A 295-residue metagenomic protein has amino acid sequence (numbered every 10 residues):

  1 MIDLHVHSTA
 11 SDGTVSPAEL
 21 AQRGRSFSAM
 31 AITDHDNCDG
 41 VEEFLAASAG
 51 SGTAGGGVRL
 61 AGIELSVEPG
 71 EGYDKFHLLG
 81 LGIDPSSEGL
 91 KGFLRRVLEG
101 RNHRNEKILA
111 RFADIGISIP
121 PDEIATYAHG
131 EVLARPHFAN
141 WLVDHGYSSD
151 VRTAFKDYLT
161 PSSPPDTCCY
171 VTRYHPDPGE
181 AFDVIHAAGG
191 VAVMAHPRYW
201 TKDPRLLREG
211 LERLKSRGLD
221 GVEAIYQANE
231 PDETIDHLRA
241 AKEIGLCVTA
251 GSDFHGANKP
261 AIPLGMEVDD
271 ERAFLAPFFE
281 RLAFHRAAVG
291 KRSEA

Functional and structural regions predicted by a protein language model:
M1-K75, T160-P165, P176-V184, A188-K259: An N-terminally biased module of ancient metal coordination in phosphate/nucleic-acid-related enzymes
I32-N37, L90-L94, I108-A113, V222-Q227 (+2 more regions): Short C-terminal domain-edge/linker segments immediately following a structured domain
A49-E212, E271-P277, F284-E294: Extended substrate/RNA-proximal surfaces in nucleic-acid metabolism proteins
P231, S252-G290: Catalytic core of soluble alpha/beta enzymes
